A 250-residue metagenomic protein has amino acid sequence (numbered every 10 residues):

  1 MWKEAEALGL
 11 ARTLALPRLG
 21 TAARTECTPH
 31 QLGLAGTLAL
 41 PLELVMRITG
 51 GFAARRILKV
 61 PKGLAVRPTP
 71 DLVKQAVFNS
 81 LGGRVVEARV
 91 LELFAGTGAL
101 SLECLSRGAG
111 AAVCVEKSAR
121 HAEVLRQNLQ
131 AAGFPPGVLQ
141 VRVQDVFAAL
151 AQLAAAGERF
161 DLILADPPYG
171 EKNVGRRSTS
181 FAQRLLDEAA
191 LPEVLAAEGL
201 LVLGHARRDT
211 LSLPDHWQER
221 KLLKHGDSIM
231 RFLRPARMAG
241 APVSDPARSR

Functional and structural regions predicted by a protein language model:
G9-R12, G33: Polar/charged low-complexity regions in secreted precursors and cytosolic/nuclear IDRs
L14-L16, T21-T28, L38-L40, G240-P242 (+1 more regions): Short, low-complexity intrinsically disordered segments enriched in A/P/G/S/L with frequent Arg, especially at protein
L34, L40-R250: Class I S-adenosyl-L-methionine-dependent methyltransferase catalytic core
